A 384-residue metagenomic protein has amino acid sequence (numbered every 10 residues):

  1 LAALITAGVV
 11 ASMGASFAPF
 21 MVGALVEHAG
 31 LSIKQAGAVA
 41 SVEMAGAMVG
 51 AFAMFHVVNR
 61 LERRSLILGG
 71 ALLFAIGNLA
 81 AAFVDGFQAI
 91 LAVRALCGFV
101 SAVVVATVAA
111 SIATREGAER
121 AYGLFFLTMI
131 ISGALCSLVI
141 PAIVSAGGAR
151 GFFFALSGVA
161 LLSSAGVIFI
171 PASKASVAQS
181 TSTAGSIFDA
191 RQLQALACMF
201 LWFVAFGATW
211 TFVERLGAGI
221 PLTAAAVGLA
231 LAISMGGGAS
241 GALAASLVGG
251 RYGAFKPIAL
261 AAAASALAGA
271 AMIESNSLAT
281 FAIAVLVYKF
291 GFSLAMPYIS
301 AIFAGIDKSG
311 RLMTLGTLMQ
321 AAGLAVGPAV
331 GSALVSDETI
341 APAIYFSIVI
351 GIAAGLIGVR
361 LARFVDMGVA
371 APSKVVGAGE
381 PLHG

Functional and structural regions predicted by a protein language model:
A18-P19, R191-A232, G236-A239: Extracytoplasmic gate region of multi-pass secondary transporters
G30, E62, F83-Q88, G253 (+1 more regions): Helix-breaking motifs and short loop linkers at transmembrane-helix boundaries and internal kinks in secondary membrane
V49-G86: Conserved MFS/SLC helix-loop-helix module at the cytosolic interface between two early adjacent transmembrane helices
G50-R63, G241-A254, V335: Helix-to-loop junctions at the C-terminal end of transmembrane segments in multipass secondary transporters
V93-T128: Cytoplasmic helix-loop-helix junction between adjacent transmembrane helices in 12-TM secondary transporters
R115, L124-A172: Helix-loop-helix hairpin linking two adjacent transmembrane segments in secondary transporters
A254-I299: C-terminal transmembrane helical hairpin of 12-TM major facilitator-type secondary transporters
I306-I340: A late C-terminal transmembrane helix in Major Facilitator Superfamily
